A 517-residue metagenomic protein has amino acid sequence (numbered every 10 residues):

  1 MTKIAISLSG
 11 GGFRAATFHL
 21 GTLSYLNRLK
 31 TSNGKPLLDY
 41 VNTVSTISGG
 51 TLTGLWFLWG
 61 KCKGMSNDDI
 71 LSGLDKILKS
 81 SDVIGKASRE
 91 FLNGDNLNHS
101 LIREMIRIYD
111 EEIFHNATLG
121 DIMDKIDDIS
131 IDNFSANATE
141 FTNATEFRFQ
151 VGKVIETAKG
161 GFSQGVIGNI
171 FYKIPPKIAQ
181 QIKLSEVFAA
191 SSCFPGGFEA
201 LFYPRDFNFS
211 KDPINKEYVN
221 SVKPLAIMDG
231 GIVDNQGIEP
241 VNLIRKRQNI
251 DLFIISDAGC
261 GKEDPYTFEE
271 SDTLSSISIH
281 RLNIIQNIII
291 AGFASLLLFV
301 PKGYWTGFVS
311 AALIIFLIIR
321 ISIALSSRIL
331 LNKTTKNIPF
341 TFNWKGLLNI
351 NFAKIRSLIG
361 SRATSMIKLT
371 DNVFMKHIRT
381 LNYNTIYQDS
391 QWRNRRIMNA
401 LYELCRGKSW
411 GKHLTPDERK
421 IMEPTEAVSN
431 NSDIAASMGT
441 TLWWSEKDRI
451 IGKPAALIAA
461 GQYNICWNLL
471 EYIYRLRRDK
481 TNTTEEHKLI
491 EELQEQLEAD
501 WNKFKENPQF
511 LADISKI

Functional and structural regions predicted by a protein language model:
M1-I517: Catalytic domains of lipid- and phosphate-ester/thioester hydrolases
